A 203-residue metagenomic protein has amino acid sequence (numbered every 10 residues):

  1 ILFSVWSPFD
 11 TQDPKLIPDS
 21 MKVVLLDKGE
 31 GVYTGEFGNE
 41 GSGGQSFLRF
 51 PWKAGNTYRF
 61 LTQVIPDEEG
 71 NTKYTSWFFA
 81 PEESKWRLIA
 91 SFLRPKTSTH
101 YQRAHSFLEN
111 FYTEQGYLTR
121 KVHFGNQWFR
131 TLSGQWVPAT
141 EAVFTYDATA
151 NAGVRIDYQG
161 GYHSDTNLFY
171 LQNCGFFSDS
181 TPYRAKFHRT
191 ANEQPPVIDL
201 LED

Functional and structural regions predicted by a protein language model:
I1, V5-K15, A90-D203: Ligand-recognition surfaces built from glycine- and aromatic
I1-F37: Ordered alpha/beta subdomains of enzyme catalytic regions
L26-G31, G41-Q45, Y74, Y112: A generic short-segment signal for beta-strand/edge and adjacent turn/coil regions
E30-T34, R49, W77: N-terminal start-of-chain detector that recognizes signal peptides and the immediate post-cleavage beginning
G35-R59: Short, aromatic/His-centered strand-loop micro-motif at the edge of beta-sheets
E36-N39, V64-P66, Q115-G116: Intrinsically disordered, low-complexity segments enriched in polar/charged residues with Gly/Pro, especially when
W52-L88: Carbohydrate-binding surfaces in secreted/extracellular proteins
